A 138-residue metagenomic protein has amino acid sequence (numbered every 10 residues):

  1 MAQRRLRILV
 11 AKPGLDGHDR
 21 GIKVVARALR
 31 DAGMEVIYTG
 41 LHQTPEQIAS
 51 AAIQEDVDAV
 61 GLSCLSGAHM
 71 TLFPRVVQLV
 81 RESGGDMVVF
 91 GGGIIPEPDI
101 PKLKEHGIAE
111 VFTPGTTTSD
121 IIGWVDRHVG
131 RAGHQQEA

Functional and structural regions predicted by a protein language model:
M1-R5, G84: Short, flexible coil/linker segments at domain boundaries that flank nucleotide/cofactor-interacting
R7-L9: Residues that mark the start of a beta-strand
A11-L15: N-terminal pre-triad scaffold of radical SAM enzymes
I22-G123, G130-R131: Cofactor-cradling patches in redox/metallo enzymes
D126-A138: The C-terminal output helix
